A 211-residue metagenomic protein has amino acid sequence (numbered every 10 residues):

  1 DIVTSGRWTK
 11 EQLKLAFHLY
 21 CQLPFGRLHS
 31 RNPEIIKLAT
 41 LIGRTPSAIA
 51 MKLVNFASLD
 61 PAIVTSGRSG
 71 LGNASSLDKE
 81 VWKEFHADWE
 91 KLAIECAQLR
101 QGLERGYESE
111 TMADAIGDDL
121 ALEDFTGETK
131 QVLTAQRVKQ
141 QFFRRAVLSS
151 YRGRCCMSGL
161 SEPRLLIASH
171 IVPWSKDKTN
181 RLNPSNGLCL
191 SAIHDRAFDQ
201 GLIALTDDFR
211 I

Functional and structural regions predicted by a protein language model:
I2-Q22, T134: Short, Lys/Arg-enriched anionic-surface-contact patches
Y20-S30: Short helix->loop/beta-hairpin flanking segments within DNA-binding domains
E34-A39: Short alpha-helical "recognition helix" segments of helix-turn-helix
R44-L59: Major-groove recognition helix of helix-turn-helix-like DNA-binding domains
P61-V81: Short Lys/Arg-enriched helix C-cap and helix-to-coil transition segments that create basic nucleic-acid-contact patches
W82-F125: Hydrophobic alpha-helical segments and helix pairs
A115-L160, V172-S185: Short, charged surface segments at domain edges that flank catalytic/cofactor-binding sites
M157-L188, D199-I211: Histidine-centered nuclease catalytic patch
